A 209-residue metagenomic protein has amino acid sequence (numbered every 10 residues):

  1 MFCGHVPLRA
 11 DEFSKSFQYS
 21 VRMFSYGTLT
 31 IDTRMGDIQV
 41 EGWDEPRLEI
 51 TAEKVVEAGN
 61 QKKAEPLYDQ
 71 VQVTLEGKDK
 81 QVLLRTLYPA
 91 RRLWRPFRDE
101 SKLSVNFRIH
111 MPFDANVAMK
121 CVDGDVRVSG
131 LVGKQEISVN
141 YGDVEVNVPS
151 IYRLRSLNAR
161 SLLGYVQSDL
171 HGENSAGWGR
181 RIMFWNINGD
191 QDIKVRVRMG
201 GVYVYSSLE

Functional and structural regions predicted by a protein language model:
M1-V40, E45, V55-K63, R95-R108 (+2 more regions): Short acidic/polar N-terminal linker immediately downstream of export determinants
S14-F24, T51, G130, S138-V139 (+1 more regions): Short, surface-exposed interaction patches in beta-rich subdomains that mediate adhesion/assembly near membranes
S25, R34, D44, K78 (+9 more regions): Repetitive beta-strand solenoid architecture
T28, R47-E49, Q70, N116 (+2 more regions): Exposed beta-strand and adjacent loop surfaces of beta-rich binding modules that mediate intermolecular recognition
L29-I31, M119, I137, A159: Active-site alpha-helical segments that house and flank conserved acidic catalytic motifs for diphosphate chemistry
P46-L48, Q135-S138: Surface-exposed edge beta-strands and adjoining flexible/disordered loops or tails in beta-rich
A52-F97: Mid-chain, structured segments of secreted extracytoplasmic proteins
